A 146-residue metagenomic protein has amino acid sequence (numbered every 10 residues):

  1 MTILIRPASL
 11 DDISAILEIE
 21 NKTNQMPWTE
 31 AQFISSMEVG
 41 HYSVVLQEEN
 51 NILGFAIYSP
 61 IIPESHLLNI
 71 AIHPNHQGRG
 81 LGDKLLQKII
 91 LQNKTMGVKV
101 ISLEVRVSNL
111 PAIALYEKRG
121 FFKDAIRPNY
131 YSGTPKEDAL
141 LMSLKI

Functional and structural regions predicted by a protein language model:
T2-I5: Extreme N-terminal starter segment of soluble prokaryotic enzymes
P7-N75, R79, L86-K88, Q92 (+3 more regions): Acetyl-CoA-dependent GNAT
N69-Q87, M96, V100, R106-A114 (+2 more regions): Conserved glycine-rich acetyl-CoA-binding loop
H76-Q77, E117, R127, K136 (+1 more regions): ABC family nucleotide-binding domain
K99, R106-L110, N129-I146: C-terminal "cap" of GNAT-fold acetyltransferases
